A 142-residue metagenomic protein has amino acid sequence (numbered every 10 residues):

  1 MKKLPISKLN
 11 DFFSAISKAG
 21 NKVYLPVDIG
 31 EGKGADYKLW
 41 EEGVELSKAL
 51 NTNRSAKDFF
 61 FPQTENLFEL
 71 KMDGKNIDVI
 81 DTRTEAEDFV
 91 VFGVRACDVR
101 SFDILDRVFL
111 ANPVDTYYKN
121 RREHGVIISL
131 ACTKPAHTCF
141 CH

Functional and structural regions predicted by a protein language model:
M1-H142: Iron-sulfur-associated redox domains of electron-transfer enzymes in respiratory and anaerobic energy metabolism
